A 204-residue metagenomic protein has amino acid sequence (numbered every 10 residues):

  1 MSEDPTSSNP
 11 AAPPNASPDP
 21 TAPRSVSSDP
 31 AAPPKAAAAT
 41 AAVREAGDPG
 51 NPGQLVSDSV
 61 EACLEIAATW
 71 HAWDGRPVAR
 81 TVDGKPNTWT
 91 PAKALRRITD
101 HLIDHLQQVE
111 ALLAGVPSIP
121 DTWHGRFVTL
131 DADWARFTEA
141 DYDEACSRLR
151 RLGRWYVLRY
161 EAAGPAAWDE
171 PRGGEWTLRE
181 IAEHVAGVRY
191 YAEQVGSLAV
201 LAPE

Functional and structural regions predicted by a protein language model:
M1-N9, P23, D29-E204: Aromatic-glycine hotspot motif
